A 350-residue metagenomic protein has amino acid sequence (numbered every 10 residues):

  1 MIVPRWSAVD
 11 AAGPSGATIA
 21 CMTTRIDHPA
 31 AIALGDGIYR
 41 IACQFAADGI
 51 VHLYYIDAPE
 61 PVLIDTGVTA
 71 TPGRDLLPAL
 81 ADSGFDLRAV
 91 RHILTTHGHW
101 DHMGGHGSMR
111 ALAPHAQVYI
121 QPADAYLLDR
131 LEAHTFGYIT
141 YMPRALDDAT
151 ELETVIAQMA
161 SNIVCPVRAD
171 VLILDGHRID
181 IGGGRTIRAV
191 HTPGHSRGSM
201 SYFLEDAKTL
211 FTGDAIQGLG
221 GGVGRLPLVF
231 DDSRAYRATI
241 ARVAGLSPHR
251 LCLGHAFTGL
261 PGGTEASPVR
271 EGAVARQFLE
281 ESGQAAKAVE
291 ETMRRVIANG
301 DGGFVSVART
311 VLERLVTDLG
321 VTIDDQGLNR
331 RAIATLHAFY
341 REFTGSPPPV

Functional and structural regions predicted by a protein language model:
A17-T18: Short, positively charged and aromatic/hydrophobic N-terminal segments
D27-S83, S201-I216: Conserved beta-strand hairpin/beta-sheet module of binuclear metal-dependent hydrolase folds, prominently
V62, L94, V118, T209-F211 (+1 more regions): Residue-level marker for buried hydrophobic side chains located in beta-strands that build the well-ordered beta-sheet
V68-R74, A81-D180: Active-site HxH/HxHxD metal-binding segment of metal-dependent hydrolases
V68-T71, N162-I163, R178, T186-E280: Metallo-beta-lactamase
E291-V350: C-terminal regulatory/interaction regions
